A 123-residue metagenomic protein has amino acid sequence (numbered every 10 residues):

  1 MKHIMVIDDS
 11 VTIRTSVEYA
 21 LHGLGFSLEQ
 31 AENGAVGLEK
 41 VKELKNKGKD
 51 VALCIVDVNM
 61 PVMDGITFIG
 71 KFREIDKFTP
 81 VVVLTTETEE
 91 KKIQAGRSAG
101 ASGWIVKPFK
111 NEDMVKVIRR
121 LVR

Functional and structural regions predicted by a protein language model:
V11-E29: Two-component/phosphorelay signaling modules centered on CheY-like receiver
Q30-E43, G65: Helix N-cap/capping motif at the beta->alpha junctions
E39, I66-K77: Short amphipathic alpha-helix used as the core "switch/output" element in two-component signaling
K45-I55: Active-site beta3 strand of CheY-like receiver
M60: Receiver (REC) domain active-site loop signature in two-component systems and cognate sites in sensor histidine kinases
T67, T88-G103, K116: Alpha4 helix (beta4-alpha4-beta5 surface) of REC/receiver domains from two-component response regulators
F109-I118: C-terminal output helix
